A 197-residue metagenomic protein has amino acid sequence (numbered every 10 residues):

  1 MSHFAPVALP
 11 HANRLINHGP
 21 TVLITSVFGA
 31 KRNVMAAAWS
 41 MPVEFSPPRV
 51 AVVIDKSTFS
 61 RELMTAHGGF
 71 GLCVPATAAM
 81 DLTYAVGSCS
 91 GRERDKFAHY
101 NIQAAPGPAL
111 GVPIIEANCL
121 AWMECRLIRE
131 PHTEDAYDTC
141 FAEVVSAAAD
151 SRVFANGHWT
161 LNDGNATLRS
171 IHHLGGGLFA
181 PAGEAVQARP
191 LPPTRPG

Functional and structural regions predicted by a protein language model:
M1-G197: Basic, polyanion-binding surface patches
